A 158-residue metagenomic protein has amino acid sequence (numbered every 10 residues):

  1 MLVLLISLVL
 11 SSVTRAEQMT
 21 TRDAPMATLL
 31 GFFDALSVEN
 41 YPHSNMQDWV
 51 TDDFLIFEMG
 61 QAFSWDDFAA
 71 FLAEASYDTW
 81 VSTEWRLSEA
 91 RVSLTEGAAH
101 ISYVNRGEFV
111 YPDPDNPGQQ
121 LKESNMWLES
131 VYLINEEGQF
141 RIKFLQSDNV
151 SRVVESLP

Functional and structural regions predicted by a protein language model:
L2-W49, S156-P158: Short, low-complexity N-terminal intrinsically disordered segments enriched in polar/charged residues
H43-T95, L121: A solvent-exposed, acidic/Ser-Thr-rich amphipathic alpha-helical stretch
V50, N105-G107, Q146-N149: Short beta-strand segments enriched in hydrophobic/aromatic residues within well-folded beta-rich domains
F57, S102-V104, K143: Beta-strand residues in well-ordered beta-sheet regions across diverse protein folds
Y77-V81, G107-K122, R152-V153: Short, cysteine-centered beta-strand-loop-beta hairpins and adjacent loop/turn segments enriched in charged/polar
E84-L87, S102-V104, K122-E129: Short, surface-exposed coil-to-beta transition loops
E96-Y111, M126: A short hydrophobic beta-strand element
H100, S124-L157: Short beta-strand edge/turn micro-motifs at domain boundaries
